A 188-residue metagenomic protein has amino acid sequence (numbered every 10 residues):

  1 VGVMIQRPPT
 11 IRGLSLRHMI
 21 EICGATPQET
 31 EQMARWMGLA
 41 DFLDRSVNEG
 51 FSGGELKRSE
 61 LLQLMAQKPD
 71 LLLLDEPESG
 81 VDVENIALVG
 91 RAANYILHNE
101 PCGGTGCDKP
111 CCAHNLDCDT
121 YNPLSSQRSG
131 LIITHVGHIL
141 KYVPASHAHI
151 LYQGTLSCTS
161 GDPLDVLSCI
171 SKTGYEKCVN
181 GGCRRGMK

Functional and structural regions predicted by a protein language model:
V1-Q28, H135: ABC ATPase nucleotide-binding domain signature region
Q28-S46: Conserved ABC ATPase "signature" region
E60-L61, V81: Hydrophobic anchor residue at the start of the ABC signature
L64-M65: ABC ATPase C-loop
K68: Conserved catalytic motifs of ABC-family nucleotide-binding domains
E76-P77, D82-E84: Walker B catalytic motif
I86-S126: Helical segment within the ABC ATPase nucleotide-binding domain
Y142, H147, L151-G181: Conserved beta-strand-loop-alpha-helix hinge in the C-terminal portion of ABC ATPase nucleotide-binding domains
